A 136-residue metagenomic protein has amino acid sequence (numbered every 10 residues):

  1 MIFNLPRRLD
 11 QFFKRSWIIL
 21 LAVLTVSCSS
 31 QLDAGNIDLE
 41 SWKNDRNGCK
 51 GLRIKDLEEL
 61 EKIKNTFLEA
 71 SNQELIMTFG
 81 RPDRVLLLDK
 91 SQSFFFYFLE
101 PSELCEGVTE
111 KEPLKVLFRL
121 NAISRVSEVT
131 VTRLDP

Functional and structural regions predicted by a protein language model:
M1-V26: Sec-dependent bacterial lipoprotein signal peptides
S29-P136: Residues within mature, well-folded domains
